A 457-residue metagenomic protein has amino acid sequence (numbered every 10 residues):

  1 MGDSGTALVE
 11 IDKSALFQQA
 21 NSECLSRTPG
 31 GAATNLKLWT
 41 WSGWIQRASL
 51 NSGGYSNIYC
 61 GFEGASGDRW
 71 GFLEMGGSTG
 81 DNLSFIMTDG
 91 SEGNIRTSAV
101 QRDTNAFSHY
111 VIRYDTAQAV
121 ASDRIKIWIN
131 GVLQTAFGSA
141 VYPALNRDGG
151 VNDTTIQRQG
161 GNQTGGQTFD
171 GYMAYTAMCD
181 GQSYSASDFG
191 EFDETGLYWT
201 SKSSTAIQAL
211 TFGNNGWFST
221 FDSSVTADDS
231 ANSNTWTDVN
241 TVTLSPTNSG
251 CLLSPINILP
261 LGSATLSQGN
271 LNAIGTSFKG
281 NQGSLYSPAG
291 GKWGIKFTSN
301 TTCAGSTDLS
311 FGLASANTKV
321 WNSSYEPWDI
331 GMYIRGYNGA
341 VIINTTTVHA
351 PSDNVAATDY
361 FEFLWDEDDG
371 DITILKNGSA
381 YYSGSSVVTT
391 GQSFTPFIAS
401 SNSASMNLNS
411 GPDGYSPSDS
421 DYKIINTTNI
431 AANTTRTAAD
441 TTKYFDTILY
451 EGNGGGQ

Functional and structural regions predicted by a protein language model:
M1-K13, A20-N21, A119-A121, G138-S139 (+5 more regions): Extended recognition patches within non-cytosolic domains
M1-K37, T79-E92, S245-Q282, D440 (+2 more regions): Low-complexity, glycine/proline/serine-rich flexible segments
M1-Q19, S42-N51, R69-L145, N344-T345 (+2 more regions): Extracellular glycan-interaction surfaces
Q19-W39, G93-R102, N162-G165, K202-L210 (+2 more regions): Short surface loop/edge beta-strand patches of beta-sandwich-type extracellular domains that form ligand-contact sites
A20-I86, Q118-A121, Q182-S187, P288-A289 (+2 more regions): Extracellular glycan-recognition modules
A20-N21, Q46-S52, A65-S66, D89-S91 (+10 more regions): Acidic glycine-/aspartate-rich tracts in secreted/extracellular proteins
W41-S49, Y110-I112, M173-M178, S219-T220 (+4 more regions): Short hydrophobic/aromatic patches on beta-strands that form ligand-binding or substrate-lining surfaces
D89, D148-M173: Extracellular glycan-interaction patches encoded by glycine-rich segments
